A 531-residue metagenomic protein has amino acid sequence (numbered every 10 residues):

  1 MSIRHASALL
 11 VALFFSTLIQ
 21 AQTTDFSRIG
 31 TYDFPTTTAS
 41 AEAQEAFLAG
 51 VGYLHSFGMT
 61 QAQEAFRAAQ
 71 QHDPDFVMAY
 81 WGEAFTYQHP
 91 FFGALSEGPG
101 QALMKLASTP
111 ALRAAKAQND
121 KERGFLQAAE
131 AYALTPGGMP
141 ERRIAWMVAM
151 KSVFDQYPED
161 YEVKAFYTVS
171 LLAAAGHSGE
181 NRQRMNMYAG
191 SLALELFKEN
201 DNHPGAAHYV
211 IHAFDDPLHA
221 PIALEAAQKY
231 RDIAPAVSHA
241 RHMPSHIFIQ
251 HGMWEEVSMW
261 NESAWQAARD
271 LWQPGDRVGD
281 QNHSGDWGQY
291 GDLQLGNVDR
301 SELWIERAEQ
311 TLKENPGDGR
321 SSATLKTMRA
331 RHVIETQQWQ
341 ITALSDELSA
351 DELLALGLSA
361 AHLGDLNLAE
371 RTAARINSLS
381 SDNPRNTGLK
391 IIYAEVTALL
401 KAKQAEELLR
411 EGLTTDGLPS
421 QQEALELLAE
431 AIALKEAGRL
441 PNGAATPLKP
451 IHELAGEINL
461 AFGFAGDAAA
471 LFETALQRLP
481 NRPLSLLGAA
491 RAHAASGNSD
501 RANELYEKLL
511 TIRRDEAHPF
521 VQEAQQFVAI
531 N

Functional and structural regions predicted by a protein language model:
E42, A49, E83, Q127 (+11 more regions): Structural register within alpha-helical repeat arrays
Y53, Y87, A131, L171 (+9 more regions): Residue at a conserved register position within TPR or TPR-like alpha-solenoid repeats
S56-E64, E83-N119, Q127-E141, A174-R184 (+3 more regions): Inter-helical turn/loop elements of alpha-helical hairpins
Q71, S108-T109, L194, Q228-D232 (+6 more regions): Amphipathic alpha-helical segments of tetratricopeptide repeats
F76-V77, D160-E162, N202-P204, V237 (+5 more regions): Residue-level recognition of tetratricopeptide repeat
V77, A84, Q88, F92 (+7 more regions): TPR/TPR-like (Sel1-like) alpha-helical repeat modules
